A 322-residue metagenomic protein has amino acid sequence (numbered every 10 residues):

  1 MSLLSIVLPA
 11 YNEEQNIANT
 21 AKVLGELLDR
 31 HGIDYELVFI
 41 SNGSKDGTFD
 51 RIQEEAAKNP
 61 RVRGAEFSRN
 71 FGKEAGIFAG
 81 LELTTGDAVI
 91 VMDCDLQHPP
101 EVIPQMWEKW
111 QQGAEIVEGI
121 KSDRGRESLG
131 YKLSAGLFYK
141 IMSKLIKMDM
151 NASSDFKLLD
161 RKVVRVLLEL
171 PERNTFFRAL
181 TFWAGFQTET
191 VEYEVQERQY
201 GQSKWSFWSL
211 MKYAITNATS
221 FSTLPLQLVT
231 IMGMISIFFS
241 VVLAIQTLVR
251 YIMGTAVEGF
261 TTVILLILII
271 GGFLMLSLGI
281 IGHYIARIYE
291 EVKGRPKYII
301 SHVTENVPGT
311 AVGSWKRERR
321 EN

Functional and structural regions predicted by a protein language model:
M1, F176-N322: Hydrophobic helical membrane-anchoring modules
M1-S128, R319-R320: Structured catalytic core of nucleotide-sugar glycosyltransferases
T20-V23, L27, R51, M106 (+6 more regions): A ubiquitous structural signal for well-ordered alpha-helices
D46, K157-D160, G233, G272: Residue-level detector of functionally special positions within alpha-helical transmembrane segments of multi-pass
E54, R61-R69, K73-L83, P99-L180 (+2 more regions): Acceptor/aglycone-binding surface of glycosyltransferases and processive sugar-polymer synthases
